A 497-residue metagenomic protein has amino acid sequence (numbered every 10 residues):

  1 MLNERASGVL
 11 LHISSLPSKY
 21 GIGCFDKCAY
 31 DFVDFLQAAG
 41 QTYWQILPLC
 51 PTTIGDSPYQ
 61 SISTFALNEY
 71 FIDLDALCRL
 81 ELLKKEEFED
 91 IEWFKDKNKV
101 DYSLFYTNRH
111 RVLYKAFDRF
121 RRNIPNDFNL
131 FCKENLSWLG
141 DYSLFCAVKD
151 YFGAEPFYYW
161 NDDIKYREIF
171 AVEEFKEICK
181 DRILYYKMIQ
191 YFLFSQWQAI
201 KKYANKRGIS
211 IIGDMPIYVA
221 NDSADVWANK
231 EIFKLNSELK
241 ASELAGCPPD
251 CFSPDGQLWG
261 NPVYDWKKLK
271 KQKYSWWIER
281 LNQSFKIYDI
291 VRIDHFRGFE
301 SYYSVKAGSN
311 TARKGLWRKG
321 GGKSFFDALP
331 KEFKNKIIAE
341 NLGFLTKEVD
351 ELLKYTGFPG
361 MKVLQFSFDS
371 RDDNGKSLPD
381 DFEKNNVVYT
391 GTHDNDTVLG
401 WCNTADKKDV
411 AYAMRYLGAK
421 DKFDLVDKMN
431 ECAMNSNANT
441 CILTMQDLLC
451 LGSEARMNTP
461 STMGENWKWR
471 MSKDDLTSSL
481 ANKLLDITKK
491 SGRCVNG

Functional and structural regions predicted by a protein language model:
M1-K27, D34-F35, A39: Mature N-terminal, pre-catalytic/accessory segment of carbohydrate-active enzymes
M1-R5, H12, S18, D56-F194 (+3 more regions): Alpha-amylase-like alpha-glycosidases and glucanotransferases acting on alpha-linked glucans and related
L2, K27-T52, I287-Y288: Catalytic domains of carbohydrate-active enzymes, especially glycoside hydrolases
Q37, W197-N205, P330, L353-K354: Surface-exposed amphipathic alpha-helices with a cationic face
A38, A147, I164, A171 (+4 more regions): Domain-scale activation on soluble regions of proteins
L47, S210-I212, P216, I290 (+1 more regions): Outer-envelope exported proteins of Gram-negative bacteria
Y186-V219: Conserved, well-ordered alpha-helix/loop/beta-strand core segments that scaffold catalytic motifs
